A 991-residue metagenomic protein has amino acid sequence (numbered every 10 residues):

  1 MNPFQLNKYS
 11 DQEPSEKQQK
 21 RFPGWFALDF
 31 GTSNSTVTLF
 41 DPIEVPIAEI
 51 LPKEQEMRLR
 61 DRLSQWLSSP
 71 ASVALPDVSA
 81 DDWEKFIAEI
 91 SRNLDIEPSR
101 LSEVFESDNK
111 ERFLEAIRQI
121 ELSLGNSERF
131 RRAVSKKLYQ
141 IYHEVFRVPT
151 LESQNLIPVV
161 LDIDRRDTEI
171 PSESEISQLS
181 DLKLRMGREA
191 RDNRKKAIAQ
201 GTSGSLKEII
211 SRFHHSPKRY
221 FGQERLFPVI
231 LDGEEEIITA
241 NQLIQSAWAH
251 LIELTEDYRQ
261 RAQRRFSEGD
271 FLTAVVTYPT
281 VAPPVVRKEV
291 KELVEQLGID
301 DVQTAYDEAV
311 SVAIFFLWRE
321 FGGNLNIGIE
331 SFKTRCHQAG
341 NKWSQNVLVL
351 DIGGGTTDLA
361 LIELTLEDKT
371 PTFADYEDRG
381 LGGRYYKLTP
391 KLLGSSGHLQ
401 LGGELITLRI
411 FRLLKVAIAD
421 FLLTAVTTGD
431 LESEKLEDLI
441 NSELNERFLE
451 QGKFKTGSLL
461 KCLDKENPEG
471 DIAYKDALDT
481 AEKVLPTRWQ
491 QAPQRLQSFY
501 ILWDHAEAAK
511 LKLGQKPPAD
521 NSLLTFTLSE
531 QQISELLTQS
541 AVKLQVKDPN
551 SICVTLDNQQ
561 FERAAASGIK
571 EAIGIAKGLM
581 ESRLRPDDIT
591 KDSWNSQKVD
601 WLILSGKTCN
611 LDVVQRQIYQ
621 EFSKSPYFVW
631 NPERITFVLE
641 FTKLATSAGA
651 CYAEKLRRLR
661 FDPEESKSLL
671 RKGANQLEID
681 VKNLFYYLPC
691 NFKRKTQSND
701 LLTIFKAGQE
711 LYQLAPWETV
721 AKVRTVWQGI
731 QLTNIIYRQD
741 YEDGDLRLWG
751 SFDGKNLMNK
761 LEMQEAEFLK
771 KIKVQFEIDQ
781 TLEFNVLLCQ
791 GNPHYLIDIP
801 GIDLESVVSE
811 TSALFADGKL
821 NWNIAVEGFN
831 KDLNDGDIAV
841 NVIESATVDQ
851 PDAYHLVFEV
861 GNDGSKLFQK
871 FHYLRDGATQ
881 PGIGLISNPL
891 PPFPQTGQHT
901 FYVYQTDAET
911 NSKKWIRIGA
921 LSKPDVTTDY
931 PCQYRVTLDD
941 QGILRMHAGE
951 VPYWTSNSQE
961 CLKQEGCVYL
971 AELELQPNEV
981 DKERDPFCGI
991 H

Functional and structural regions predicted by a protein language model:
N2-F227, T370-Y385, P390-L392, G397-L422 (+5 more regions): Early-domain small/polar-rich strand-loop-helix modules and first-structured segments of the mature chain
N2-P23, T304-L350, K369, A645-P663: Conserved phosphate-binding catalytic cores of ATP/NTP-utilizing and phosphoryl-transfer enzymes
P3, N7-Q12, K17, R21 (+6 more regions): Phosphate/ATP-binding catalytic cores across multiple sugar-kinase/actin-like superfamilies, primarily ASKHA
Q19, T32, A48-P52, I87 (+4 more regions): Acidic, glycine/GT-rich loop-and beta-edge segments that sit at the periphery of enzyme/chaperone cores
L28-N34, G340-D358, I362-L366, G402-G403 (+2 more regions): A short acidic Gly-Thr/Ser loop motif
G201-E224, D232-I237, G402-N610: Gly/charged contiguous loops adjacent to phosphate- or pyrophosphate-bearing nucleotide/cofactor binding elements
F271-E289, W594-I618: Glycine-rich phosphate-binding loops at beta-strand->alpha-helix junctions
G298-S311, I618-G649: Conserved phosphate-binding/catalytic loops in two-lobed NTP-binding clefts
